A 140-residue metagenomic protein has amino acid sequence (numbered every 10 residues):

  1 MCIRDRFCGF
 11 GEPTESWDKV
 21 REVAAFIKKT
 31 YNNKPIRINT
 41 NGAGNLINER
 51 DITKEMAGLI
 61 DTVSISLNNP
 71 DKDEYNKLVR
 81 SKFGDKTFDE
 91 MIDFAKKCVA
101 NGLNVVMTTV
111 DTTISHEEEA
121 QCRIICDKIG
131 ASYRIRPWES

Functional and structural regions predicted by a protein language model:
M1-I3: Short, small-residue-biased leader/transition segments that mark boundaries at the very start of proteins
R6-C8: Glycine/small-residue-rich loop that forms an oxyanion/phosphate-binding "nest" at active or ligand-binding sites
T14-S140: Conserved AdoMet/S-adenosylmethionine-binding subsite of the radical SAM
